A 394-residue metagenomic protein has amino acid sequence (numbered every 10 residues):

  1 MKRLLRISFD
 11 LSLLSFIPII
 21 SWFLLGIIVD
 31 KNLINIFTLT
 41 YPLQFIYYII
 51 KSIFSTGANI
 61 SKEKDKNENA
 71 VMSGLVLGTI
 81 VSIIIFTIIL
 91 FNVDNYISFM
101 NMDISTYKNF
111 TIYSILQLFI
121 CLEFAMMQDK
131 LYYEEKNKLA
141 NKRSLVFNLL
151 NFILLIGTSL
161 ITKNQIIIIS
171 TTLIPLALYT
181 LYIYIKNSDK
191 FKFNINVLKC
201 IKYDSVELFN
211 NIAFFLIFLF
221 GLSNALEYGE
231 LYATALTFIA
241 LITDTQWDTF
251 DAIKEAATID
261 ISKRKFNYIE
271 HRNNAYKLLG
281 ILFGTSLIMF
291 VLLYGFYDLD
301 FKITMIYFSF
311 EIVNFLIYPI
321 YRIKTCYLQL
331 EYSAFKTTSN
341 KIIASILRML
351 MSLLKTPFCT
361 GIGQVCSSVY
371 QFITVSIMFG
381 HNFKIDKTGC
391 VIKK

Functional and structural regions predicted by a protein language model:
M1-L5, D103-I112, Q165-L216, N382-K394: Interhelical loop/hinge segments that connect adjacent transmembrane helices in multipass membrane
K2-L25, F147, T172-Y179, I195-E255: Transmembrane helical elements of multi-pass membrane transporters/channels
I7, L11, T38-Y41, G78 (+11 more regions): Residue-level recognition of transmembrane alpha-helices in multi-pass small-molecule transporters/permeases
S8-L11, K66-M72, K130-G157, I166 (+3 more regions): Alpha-helical transmembrane segments of multi-pass membrane transporters/permeases
I34-I83, Q128-E134, A233-S286, K324-Q329: Small-residue-rich hydrophobic transmembrane alpha-helices
P42, I46, M102-M127, Q246 (+2 more regions): Alpha-helical transmembrane segments of multi-pass membrane proteins
I83-K108, L282-I306: Short membrane-interface helical motifs at transmembrane helix boundaries in multi-pass membrane transporters
K142-S188, P357-K384: Hydrophobic alpha-helical transmembrane segments
